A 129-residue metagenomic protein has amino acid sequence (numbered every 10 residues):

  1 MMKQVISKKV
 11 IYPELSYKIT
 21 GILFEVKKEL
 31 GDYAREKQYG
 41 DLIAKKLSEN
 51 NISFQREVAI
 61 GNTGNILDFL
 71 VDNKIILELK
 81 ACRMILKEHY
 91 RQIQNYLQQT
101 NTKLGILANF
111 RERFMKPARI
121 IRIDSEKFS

Functional and structural regions predicted by a protein language model:
M1-E49, I121-S129: Solvent-exposed, charged helical/coil patches that constitute nucleic-acid or partner-interaction surfaces
G31, F69-R83, Y96: Conserved catalytic cores of phosphodiester-cleaving nucleases, focusing on short active-site segments
R35, Y39, G61, I85-E88: Generic, well-ordered alpha-helical segments
G40-L67, V71: Glycine/small-residue-rich phosphate/adenosyl-binding loop
K80-S129: Nucleic-acid nuclease catalytic cores
